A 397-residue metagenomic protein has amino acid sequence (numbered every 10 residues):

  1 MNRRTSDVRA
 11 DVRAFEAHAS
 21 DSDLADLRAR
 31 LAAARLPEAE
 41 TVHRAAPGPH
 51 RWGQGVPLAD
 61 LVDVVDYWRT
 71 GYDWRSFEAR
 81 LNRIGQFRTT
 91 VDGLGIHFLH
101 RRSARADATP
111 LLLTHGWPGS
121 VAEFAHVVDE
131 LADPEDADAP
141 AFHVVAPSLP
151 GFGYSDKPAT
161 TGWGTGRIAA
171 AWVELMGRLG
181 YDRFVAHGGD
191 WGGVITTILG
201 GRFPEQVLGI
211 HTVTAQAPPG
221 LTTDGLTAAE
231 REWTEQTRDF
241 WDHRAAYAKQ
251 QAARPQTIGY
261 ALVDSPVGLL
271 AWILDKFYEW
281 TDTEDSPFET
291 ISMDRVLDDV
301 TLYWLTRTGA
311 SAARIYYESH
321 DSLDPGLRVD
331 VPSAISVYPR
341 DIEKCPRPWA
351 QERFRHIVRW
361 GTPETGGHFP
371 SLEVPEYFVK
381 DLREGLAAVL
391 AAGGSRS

Functional and structural regions predicted by a protein language model:
N2-R4, V8-A25, R30-L31, R35 (+1 more regions): Alpha/beta-hydrolase
D23-R102, D107, W304, A310-D324: Non-catalytic accessory segments flanking enzyme active sites
W74-S76, A122, L149-W163, T197: Glycine-rich "HGGG/HGxG" loop immediately N-terminal to the catalytic nucleophile of the alpha/beta-hydrolase
A104-Y154, L386, L390: Conserved HGGG/HGGXW glycine-rich cap/lid loop of the alpha/beta-hydrolase fold
E130, P134-A139, Y181-A228: Conserved hydrolase catalytic core segment
G166-F184: Conserved acidic catalytic loop of the alpha/beta-hydrolase fold
Q251-S397: C-terminal subdomain of alpha/beta-hydrolase-fold enzymes, centered on the catalytic histidine and its supporting
